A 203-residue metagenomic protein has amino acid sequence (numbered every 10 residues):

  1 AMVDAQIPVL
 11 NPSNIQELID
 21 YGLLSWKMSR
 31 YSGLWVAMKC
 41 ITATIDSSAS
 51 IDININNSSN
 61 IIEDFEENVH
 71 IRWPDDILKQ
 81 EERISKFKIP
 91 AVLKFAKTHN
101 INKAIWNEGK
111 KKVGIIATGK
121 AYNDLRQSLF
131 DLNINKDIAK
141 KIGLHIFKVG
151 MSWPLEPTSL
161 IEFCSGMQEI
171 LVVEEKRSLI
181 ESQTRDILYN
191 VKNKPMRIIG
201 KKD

Functional and structural regions predicted by a protein language model:
A1: Long, structured ligand/cofactor-binding scaffold of large enzymes
D4-Q6: A short, charged helix-loop
P12-D203: Flexible, low-complexity linker and terminal segments
